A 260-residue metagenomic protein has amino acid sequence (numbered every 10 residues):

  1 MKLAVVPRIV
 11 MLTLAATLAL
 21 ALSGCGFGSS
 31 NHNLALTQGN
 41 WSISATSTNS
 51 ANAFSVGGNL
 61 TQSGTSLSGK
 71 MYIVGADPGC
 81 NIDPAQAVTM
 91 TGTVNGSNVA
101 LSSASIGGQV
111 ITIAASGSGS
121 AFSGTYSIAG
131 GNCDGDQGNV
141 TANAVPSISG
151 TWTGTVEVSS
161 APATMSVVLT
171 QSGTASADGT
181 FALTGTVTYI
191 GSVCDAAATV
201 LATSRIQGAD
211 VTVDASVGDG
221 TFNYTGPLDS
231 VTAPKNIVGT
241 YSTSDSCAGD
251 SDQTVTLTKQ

Functional and structural regions predicted by a protein language model:
M1-L12: Bacterial N-terminal signal peptides that target proteins for export
L3, L18-S44, N139-N143, L257-Q260: Bacterial Sec-dependent N-terminal signal peptides
S23, D77-P78, G131, S192 (+1 more regions): Extracellular secreted precursors and ectodomains with disulfide-bonded cysteine-rich loops/domains
H32-V56, L67-M71, G124-S127, V145-M165 (+3 more regions): Tryptophan-anchored aromatic micro-motifs
A51-G57, I82-A87, G107-A114, D134-N139 (+4 more regions): Amphipathic hydrophobic-ligand
A51-G96, V158-G208: N-terminal glycine/threonine-rich, aromatic-flanked beta-hairpin/loop signature
N95-G119, I206-P234: Acidic, glycine-rich flexible loop segments
T125-D134, V238-D250: Short, exposed beta-strand-loop hairpins at the edges of beta-sheets in extracellular/periplasmic proteins
